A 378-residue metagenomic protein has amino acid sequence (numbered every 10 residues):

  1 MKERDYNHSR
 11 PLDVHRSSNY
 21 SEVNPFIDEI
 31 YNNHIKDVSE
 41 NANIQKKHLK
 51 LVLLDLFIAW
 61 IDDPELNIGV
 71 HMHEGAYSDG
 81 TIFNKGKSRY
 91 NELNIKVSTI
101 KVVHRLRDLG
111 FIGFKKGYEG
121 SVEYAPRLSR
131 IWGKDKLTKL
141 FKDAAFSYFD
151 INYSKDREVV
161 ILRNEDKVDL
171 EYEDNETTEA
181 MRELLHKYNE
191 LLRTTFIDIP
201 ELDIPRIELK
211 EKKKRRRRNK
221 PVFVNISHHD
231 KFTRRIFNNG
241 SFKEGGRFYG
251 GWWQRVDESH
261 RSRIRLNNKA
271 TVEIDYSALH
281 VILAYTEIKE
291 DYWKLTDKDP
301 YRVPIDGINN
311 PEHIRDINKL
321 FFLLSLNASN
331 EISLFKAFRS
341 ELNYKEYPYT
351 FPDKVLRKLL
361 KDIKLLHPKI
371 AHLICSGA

Functional and structural regions predicted by a protein language model:
M1-R16: Intrinsically disordered, low-structural-confidence terminal and linker regions
P25-E92: Short amphipathic alpha-helical interface segments
N33, D37, N41, A59 (+8 more regions): Surface-exposed polar/charged interaction patches
V70, E74-K96, W252-A378: Helical catalytic core of nucleic-acid polymerases
V103-V122: A short, conserved structural fragment
Y124-H313: Acidic, glycine-rich two-metal-ion catalytic cores of nucleic acid-processing enzymes
